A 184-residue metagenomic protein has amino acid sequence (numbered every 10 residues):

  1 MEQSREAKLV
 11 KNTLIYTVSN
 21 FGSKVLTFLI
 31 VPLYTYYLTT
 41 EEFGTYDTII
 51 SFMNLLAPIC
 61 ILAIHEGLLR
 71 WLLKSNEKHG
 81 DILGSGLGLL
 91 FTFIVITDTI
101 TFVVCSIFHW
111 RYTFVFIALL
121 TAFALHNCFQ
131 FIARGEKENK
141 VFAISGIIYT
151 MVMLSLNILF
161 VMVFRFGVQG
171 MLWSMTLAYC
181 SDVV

Functional and structural regions predicted by a protein language model:
M1-L26: N-terminal membrane topogenesis motif
L9-V10, D47, E77-T92: Interfacial transmembrane-helix starts/ends
N20, V25-I30, D47-L73: Small-residue-rich midsections of specific transmembrane alpha-helices
L26-E42, V161-R165: Helix-terminus/linker motif at the lipid-water interface of multi-pass membrane proteins
I50, N54, G88-T121, Q169-V184: Short alpha-helical transmembrane segments in multi-pass integral membrane proteins
L68, Q130-G135, N139, V161 (+1 more regions): C-terminal transmembrane helix end/exit motif
R70-N76, F123-G146: Membrane-interface junctions at transmembrane-helix termini in multi-pass inner-membrane proteins
I144-V184: Hydrophobic alpha-helical transmembrane segments
